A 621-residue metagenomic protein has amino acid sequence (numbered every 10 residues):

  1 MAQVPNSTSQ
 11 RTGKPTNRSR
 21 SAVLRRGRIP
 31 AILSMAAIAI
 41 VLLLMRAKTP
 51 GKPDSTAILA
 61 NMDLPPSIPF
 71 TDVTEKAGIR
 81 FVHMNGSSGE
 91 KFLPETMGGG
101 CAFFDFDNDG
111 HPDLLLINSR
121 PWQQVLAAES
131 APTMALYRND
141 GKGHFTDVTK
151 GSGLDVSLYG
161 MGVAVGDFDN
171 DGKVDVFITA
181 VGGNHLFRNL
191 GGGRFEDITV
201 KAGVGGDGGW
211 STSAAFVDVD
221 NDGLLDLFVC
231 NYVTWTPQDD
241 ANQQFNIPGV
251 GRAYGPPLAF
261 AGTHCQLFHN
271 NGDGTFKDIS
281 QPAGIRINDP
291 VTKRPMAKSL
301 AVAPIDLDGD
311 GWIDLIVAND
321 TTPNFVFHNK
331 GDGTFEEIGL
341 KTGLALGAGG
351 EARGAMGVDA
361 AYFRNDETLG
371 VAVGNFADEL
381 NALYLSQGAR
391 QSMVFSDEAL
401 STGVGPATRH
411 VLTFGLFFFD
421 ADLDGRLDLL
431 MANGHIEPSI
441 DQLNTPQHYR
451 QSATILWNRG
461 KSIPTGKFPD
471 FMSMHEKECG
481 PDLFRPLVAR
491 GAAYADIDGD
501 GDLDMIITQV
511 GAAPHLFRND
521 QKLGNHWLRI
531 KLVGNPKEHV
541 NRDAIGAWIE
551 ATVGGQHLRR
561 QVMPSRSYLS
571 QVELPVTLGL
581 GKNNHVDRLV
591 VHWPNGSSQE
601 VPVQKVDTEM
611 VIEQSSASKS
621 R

Functional and structural regions predicted by a protein language model:
Q3-V4, R28-P30, L42-T56, P66-P69 (+6 more regions): Gly/Ser/Thr/Pro-enriched helix-cap/hinge segments flanking short amphipathic alpha-helices
F70, H111-N118, D171-A180, L227-N231 (+7 more regions): Hydrophobic beta-strand segments that make up the repeating blades of beta-propeller and related beta-repeat
T71-E75, T146-K150, E196-V200, K277-P282 (+3 more regions): Beta-propeller fold detector
I79-G100, S152-A164, G203-A215, F260-A261 (+7 more regions): Repeat-based blade/solenoid architectures
G98-N108, R138, Y159-V174, L186-R188 (+10 more regions): Beta-propeller blade termini
I117-A131, N231-F260, M431-Y449: Short, conserved, GDST-rich strand-edge loop motifs in beta-rich repeat architectures
M134-D140, T263-N270, H328, L385-S386 (+1 more regions): Beta-propeller blade signature
V148-V165, K173, T179-V219, V229-L258 (+2 more regions): Asp-box/WD-like beta-propeller blade repeats and closely related beta-sheet repeat scaffolds
